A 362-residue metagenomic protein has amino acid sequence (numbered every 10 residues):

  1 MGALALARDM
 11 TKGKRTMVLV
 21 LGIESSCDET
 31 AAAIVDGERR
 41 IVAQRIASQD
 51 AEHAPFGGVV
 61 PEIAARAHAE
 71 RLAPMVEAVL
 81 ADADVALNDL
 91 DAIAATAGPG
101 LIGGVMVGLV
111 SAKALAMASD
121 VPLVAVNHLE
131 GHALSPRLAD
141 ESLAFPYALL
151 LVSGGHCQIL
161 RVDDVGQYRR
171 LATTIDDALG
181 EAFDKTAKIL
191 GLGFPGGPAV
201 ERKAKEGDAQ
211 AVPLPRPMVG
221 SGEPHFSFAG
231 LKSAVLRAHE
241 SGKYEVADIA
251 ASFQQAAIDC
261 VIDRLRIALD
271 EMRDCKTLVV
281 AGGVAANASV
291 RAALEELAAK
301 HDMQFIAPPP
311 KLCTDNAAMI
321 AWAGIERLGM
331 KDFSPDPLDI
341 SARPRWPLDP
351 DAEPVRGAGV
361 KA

Functional and structural regions predicted by a protein language model:
R15-V18, S25-S26, A33, A43-Q44 (+6 more regions): A short helix-loop
V18-D89, A95-P99, H128: N-terminal beta-alpha supersecondary unit
L87-A97, D274-V284, I306: Short glycine-rich phosphate-binding loop at a beta-alpha junction
A95-S119, A288-E296: Short Gly/Thr/Asp-enriched flexible loops that form oxyanion-binding sites at enzyme active sites
A125-A148, A323: Conserved phosphate-binding catalytic cores of ATP/NTP-utilizing and phosphoryl-transfer enzymes
A125-V126, T277-L278, E295-I320, S334: Conserved phosphate-binding/catalytic loops in two-lobed NTP-binding clefts
R202-L278, N287-H301, L328, P350-A362: A contiguous, well-structured pocket-lining segment that forms one wall/lid of small-molecule binding clefts in soluble
P309-L348, A352: Glycine-rich phosphate-binding/hydrolytic loop that grips phosphoryl groups
